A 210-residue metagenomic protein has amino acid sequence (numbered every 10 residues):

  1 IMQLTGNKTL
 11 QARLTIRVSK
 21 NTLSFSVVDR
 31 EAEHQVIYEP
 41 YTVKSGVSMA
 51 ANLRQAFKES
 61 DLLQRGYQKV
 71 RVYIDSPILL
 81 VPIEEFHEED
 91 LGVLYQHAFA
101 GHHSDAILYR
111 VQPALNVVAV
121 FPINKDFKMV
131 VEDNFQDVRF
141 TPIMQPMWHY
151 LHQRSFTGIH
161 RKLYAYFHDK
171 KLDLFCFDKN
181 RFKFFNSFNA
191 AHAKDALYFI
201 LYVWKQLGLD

Functional and structural regions predicted by a protein language model:
I1, L209-D210: Short intrinsically disordered, low-complexity coil segments enriched in acidic
I1-A32: N-terminal basic/disordered segments at the start of proteins
M2-K8, F99-G101, H152-F156: Short, solvent-exposed secondary-structure boundary motifs
T9, V36, Y41-V43, E85-G92 (+4 more regions): Generic alpha-helical propensity signal that fires on short helical segments and nearby coil/disordered stretches
A12, R17, T22, Q112-L209: Small-residue (GG/TT-enriched) beta-loop-alpha framework at ligand/catalytic clefts
K20-S48, R181-K194: Short glycine-rich, Thr/Ser-proximal phosphate-binding strand/loop in the N-terminal lobe of ATP-dependent enzymes
S26, Y73, F175-F177: Beta-strand residues in well-ordered beta-sheet regions across diverse protein folds
V28, Q35-V43, A51-Q153: Active-site neighborhood for divalent-cation/phosphate handling
